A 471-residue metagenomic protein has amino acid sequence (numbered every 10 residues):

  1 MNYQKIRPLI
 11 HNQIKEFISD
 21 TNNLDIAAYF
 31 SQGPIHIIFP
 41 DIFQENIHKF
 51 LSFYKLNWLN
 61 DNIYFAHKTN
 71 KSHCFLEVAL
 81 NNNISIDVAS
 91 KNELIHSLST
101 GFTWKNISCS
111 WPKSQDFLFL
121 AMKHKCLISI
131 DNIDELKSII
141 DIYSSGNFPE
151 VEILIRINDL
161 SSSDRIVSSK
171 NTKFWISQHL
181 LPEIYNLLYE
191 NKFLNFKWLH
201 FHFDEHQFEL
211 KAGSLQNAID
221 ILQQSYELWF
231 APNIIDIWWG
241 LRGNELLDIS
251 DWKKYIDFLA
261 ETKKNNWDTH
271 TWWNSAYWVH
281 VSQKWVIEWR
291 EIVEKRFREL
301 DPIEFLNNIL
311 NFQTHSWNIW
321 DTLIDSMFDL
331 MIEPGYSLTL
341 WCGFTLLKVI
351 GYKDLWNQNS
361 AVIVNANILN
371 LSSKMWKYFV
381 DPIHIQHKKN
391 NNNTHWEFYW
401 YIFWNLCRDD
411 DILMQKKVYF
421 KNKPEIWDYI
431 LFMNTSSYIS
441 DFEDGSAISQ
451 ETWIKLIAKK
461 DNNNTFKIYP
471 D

Functional and structural regions predicted by a protein language model:
M1-Y143, N147-V151, N186, N191 (+3 more regions): A charged N-terminal "starter" segment
Q32, W104-K105, K123-L127, I166-I176 (+1 more regions): Glycine-rich tight-turn/loop motif centered on a GG-T
F43, K68, S90, A121 (+6 more regions): Conserved, mostly hydrophobic/aromatic
S72, E93-I95, Q115-F117, D159-T172 (+2 more regions): Conserved radical SAM core fold
A89-N92, S110-K113, E150-D164, K197-F201 (+1 more regions): Non-cysteine beta-strand/loop elements that form the S-adenosyl-L-methionine
S129-S138, K170-H179, E205-Q216, E245-L247 (+2 more regions): Active-site glycine- and acidic-residue-rich loops that bind and position anionic ligands or nucleotide-like cofactors
Y143-S144, E150, D164-L181: Rossmann-like NAD(P)H-binding beta-loop-alpha module
G213-L215, Q223-D471: C-terminal active-site-proximal or functional interface alpha/beta core segments in diverse enzymes
